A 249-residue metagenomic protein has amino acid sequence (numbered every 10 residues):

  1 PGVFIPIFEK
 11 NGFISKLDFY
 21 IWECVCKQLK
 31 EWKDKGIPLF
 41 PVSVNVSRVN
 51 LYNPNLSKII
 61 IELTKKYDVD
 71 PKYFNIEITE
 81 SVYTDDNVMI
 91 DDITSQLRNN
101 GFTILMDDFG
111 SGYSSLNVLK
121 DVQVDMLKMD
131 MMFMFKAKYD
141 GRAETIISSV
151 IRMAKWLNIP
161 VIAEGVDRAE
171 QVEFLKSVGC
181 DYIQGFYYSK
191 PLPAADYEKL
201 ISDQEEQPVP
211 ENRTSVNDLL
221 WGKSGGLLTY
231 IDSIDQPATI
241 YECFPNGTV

Functional and structural regions predicted by a protein language model:
F4: Conserved, function-defining core regions and hallmark residues within catalytic/recognition domains
N11-I90, G165: Catalytic core of bacterial c-di-GMP phosphodiesterases, primarily the EAL and HD-GYP domains, capturing alpha-helical
I61-A137, L157-K190: The catalytic core of metal-dependent phosphodiesterases that act on cyclic dinucleotides
I146-L157: Alpha-helix-loop-beta-strand connector modules within alpha/beta enzyme cores
I151, Y182, F244: Short, acidic, Ser/Thr-enriched surface-loop or helix-capping motifs
K176, P191-R213: C-terminal helical cap(s) of enzyme catalytic domains, especially alpha/beta-barrels
V216-T248: Sensory modules in modular signal-transduction proteins
